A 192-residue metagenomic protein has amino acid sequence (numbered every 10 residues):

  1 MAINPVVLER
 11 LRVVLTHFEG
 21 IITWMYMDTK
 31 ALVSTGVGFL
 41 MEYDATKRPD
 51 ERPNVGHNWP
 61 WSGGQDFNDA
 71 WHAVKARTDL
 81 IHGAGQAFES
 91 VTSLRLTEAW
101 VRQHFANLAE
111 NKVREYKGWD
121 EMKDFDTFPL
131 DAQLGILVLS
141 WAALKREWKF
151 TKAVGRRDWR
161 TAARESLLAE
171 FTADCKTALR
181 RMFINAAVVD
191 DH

Functional and structural regions predicted by a protein language model:
M1-Q133, R160-H192: Acidic, aromatic-lined catalytic clefts of primarily extracellular/periplasmic carbohydrate-active enzymes that remodel
D44-R48, K145-F150: Short, solvent-exposed secondary-structure capping/transition elements
F128, R146-R156, A173-D174: Short conserved catalytic/interaction loops centered on acidic-Pro-aromatic/His motifs
G135-K145: Acidic helix/loop microenvironments that form the catalytic cleft of cell-wall polysaccharide enzymes
S140, V154, A163-L167: A general structural motif at alpha-helix termini
